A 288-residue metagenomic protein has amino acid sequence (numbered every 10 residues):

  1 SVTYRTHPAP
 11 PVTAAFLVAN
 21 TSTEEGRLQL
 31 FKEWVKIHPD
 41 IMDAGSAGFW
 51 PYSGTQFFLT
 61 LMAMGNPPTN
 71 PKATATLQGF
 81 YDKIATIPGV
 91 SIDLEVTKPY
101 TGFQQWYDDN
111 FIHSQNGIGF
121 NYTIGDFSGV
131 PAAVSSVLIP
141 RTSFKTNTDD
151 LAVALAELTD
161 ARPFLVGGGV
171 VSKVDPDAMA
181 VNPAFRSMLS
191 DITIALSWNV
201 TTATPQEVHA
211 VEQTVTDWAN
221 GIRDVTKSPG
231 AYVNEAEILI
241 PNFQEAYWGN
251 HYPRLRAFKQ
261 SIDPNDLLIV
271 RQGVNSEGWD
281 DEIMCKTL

Functional and structural regions predicted by a protein language model:
S1-L288: Soluble FAD-dependent oxygen oxidases
